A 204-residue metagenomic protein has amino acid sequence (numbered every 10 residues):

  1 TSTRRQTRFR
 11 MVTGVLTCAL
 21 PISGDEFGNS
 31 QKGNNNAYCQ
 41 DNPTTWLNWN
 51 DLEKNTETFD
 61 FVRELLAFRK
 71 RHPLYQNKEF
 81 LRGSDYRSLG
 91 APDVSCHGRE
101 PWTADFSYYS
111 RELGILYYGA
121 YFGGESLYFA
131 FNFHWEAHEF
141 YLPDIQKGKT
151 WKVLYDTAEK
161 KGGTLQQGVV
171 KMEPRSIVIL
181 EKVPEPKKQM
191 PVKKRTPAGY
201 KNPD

Functional and structural regions predicted by a protein language model:
T1-C18: Single conserved hydrophobic/aromatic residue that forms the stacking wall/gate of nucleotide- or nucleobase-binding
A19-D204: Carbohydrate-interacting/catalytic domains
